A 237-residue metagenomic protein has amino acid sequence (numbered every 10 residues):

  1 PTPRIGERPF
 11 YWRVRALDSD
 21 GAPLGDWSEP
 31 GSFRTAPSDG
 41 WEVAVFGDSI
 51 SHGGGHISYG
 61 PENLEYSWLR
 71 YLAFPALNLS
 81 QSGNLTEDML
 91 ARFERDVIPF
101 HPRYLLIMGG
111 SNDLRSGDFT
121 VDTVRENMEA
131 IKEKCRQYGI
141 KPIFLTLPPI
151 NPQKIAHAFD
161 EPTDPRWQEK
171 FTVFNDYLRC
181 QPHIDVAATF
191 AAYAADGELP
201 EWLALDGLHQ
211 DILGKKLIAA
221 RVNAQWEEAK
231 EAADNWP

Functional and structural regions predicted by a protein language model:
P3-D20: Beta-strand-rich modules
W12, M89, R179-P182, E201-P237: Histidine-centered active-site loop/cap adjacent to the catalytic His in serine esterases/O-acetyl transfer systems
D26-S82, E87, R92-H101: Serine-esterase "nucleophile elbow" of acetyl-processing enzymes
S49-S51, P75-N84, L106-R115, R136 (+1 more regions): Cell-envelope and extracellular/periplasmic
H52-G55, D113-D118, N151-A156: A short acidic, helix-capping loop that chelates divalent metal ions and anchors anionic groups
R103-G110, R125-K132, R136-T146: Conserved, well-ordered alpha-helix/loop/beta-strand core segments that scaffold catalytic motifs
T120-E129, F171: Charged helix-capping and loop-helix junction motifs
P152-A188: Substrate-gating cap/lid alpha-helix
